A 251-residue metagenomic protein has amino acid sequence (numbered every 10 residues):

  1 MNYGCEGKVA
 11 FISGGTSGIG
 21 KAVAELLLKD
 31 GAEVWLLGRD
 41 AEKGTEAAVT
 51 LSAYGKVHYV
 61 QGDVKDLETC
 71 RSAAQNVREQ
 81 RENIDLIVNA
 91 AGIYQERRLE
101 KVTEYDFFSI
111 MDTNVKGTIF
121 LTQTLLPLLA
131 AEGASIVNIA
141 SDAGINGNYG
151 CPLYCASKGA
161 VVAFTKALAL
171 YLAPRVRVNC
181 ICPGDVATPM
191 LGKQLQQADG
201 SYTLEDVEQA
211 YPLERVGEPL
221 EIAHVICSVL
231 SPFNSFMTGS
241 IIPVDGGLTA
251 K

Functional and structural regions predicted by a protein language model:
T16-S17: Conserved glycine-rich cofactor-binding loop
D30-E46: Conserved glycine-rich Rossmann-like NAD(P)H-binding loop of the short-chain dehydrogenase/reductase
R98-L99, T103-F108, V207: Substrate-binding pocket helix/loop in short-chain dehydrogenase/reductase
I119, R215-V244, T249: C-terminal substrate-recognition "lid" of short-chain dehydrogenase/reductases
T122, S157, T165: Active-site helix of classical SDR
P127, A169-P174, S235: Alpha-helical segment proximal to the catalytic Tyr-Lys
S141: Residue(s) in the substrate-gating loop at a strand-loop-helix junction that position the organic substrate next
